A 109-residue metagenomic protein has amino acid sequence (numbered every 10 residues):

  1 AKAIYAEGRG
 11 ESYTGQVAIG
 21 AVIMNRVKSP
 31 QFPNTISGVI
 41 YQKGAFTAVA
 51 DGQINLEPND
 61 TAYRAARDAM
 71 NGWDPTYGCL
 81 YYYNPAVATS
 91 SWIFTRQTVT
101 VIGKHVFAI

Functional and structural regions predicted by a protein language model:
A1-I109: Bacterial extracytoplasmic/cell-wall-associated proteins, especially those involved in peptidoglycan
